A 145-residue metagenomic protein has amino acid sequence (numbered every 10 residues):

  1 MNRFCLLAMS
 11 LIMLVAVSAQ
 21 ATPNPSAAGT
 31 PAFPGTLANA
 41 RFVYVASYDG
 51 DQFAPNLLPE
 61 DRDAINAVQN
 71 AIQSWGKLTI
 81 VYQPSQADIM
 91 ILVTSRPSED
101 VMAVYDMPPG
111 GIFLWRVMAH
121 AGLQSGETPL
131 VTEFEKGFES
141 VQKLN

Functional and structural regions predicted by a protein language model:
M1-F4: Positively charged n-region of N-terminal signal peptides that target proteins for export
L6-L7, V104: Short intrinsically disordered, low-complexity coil segments enriched in acidic
L7-A16: Bacterial N-terminal signal peptides
A19-N70, R116-G122, E139-N145: A structural "domain/chain start" motif
N39, Y82-A87, P108-G110: A short, structured loop/turn motif at beta-sheet edges
V45-S47, Q73, T79-M102: A short, hydrophobic beta-strand-centered structural micro-motif
D61, I65-Q69, W75, D88 (+2 more regions): Extracytoplasmic/secreted envelope proteins and their assembly/folding machinery, especially bacterial periplasmic
I89-N145: Amphipathic beta-strand/beta-sheet edge segments enriched in Tyr/Trp
